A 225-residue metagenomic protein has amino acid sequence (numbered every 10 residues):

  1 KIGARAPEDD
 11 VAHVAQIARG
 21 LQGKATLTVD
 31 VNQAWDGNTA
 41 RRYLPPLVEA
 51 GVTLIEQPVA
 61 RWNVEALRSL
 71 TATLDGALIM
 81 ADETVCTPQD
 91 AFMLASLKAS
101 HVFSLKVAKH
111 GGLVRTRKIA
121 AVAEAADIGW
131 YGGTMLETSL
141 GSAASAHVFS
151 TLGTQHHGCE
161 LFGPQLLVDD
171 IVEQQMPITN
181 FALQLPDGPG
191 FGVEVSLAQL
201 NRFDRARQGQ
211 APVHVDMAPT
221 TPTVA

Functional and structural regions predicted by a protein language model:
I2-G141, D169: Catalytic core of soluble alpha/beta enzymes
E137-A225: Flexible C-terminal active-site loop/helix
